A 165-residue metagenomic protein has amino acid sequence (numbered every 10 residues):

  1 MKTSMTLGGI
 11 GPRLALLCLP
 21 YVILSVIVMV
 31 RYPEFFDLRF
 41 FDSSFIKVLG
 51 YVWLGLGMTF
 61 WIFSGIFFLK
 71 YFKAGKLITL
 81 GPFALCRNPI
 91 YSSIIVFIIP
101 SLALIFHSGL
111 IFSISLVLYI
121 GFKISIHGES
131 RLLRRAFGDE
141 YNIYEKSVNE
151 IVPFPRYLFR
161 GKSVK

Functional and structural regions predicted by a protein language model:
M1-T79, I94-K165: Membrane-anchoring alpha-helices and their flanking helix-loop junctions
I78-P89: Short, amphipathic, aromatic/basic-enriched membrane-interface segments that mark the entry/exit of transmembrane
